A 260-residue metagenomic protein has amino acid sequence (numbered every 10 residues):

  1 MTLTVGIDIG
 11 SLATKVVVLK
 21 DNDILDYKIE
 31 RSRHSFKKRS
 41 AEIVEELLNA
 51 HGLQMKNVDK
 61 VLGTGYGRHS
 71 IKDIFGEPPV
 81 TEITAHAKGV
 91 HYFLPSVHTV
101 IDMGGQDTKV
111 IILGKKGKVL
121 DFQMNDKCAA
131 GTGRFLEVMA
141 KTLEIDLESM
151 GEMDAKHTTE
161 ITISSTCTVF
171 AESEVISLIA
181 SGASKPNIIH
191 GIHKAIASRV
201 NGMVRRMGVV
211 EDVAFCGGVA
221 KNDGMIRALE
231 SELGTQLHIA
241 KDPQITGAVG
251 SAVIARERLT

Functional and structural regions predicted by a protein language model:
T4-E46, V119-C128: Short glycine-rich, Thr/Ser-proximal phosphate-binding strand/loop in the N-terminal lobe of ATP-dependent enzymes
K20, I29-R33, H51-I83, L120: Short beta-strand-loop/turn "lid" adjacent to the catalytic site in phosphate-handling enzymes
S35-F36, K118-T159, V253: Glycine-rich phosphate-binding loop plus the immediately following alpha-helix
G67-G104, K109-D121, R205, G250-L259: Conserved phosphate-binding catalytic cores of ATP/NTP-utilizing and phosphoryl-transfer enzymes
P79-I83, E230-V249: Conserved phosphate-binding/catalytic loops in two-lobed NTP-binding clefts
G133-E137, A240-T260: Glycine-rich phosphate-binding/hydrolytic loop that grips phosphoryl groups
A171-V204, Q244: Adenine-nucleotide phosphate-binding core of ATP-dependent small-molecule kinases
V209-E232, P243-G247: Glycine-rich phosphate-binding loops at beta-strand->alpha-helix junctions
